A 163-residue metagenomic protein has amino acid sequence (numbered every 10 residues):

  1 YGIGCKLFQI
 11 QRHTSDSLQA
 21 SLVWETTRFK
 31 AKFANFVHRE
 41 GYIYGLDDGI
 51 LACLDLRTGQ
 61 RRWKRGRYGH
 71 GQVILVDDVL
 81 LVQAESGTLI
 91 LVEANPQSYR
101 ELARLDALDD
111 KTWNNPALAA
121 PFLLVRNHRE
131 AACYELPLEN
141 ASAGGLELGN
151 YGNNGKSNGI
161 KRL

Functional and structural regions predicted by a protein language model:
Y1-E147, Y151-N154, N158-L163: Noncatalytic, solvent-exposed loop/strand surfaces of beta-propeller-type extracellular/periplasmic domains
